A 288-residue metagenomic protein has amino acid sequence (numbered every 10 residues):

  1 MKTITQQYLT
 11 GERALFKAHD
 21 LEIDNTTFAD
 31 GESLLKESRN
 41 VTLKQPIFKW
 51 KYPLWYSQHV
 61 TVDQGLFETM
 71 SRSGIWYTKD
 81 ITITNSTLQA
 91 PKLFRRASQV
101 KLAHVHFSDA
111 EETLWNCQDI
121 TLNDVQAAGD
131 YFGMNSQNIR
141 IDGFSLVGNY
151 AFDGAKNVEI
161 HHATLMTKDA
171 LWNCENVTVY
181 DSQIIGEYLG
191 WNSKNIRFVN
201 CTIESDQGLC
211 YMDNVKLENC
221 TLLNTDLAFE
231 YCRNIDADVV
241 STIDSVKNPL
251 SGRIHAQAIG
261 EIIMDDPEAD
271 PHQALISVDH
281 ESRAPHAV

Functional and structural regions predicted by a protein language model:
M1-V288: Long, distal/terminal scaffolding or interaction modules with repetitive or compositionally biased sequence
